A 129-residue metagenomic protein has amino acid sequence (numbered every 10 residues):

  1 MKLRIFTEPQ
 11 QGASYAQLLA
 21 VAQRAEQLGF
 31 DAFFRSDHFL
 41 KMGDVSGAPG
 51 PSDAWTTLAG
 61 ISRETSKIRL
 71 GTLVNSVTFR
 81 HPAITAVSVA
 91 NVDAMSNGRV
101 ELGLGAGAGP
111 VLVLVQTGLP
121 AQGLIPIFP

Functional and structural regions predicted by a protein language model:
M1-E64: N-terminal beta1-alpha1-beta2 module of alpha/beta enzyme domains
L3-S14, F79-P129: Flexible, glycine-rich active-site loops centered on histidine and acidic residues that chelate a metal or position
G29, S66, S96-G98: Active-site-proximal glycine-rich helix-loop-beta segment
F39-L40, N75, A106-G109: Conserved beta-strand edge residues that scaffold enzyme active sites
T65-L73: Conserved catalytic cysteine-centered active-site region of acyl-thioester-dependent Claisen-condensing enzymes
T72-R80: Active-site nucleophile and cofactor-binding loops and adjacent substrate-binding regions of central metabolic enzymes
